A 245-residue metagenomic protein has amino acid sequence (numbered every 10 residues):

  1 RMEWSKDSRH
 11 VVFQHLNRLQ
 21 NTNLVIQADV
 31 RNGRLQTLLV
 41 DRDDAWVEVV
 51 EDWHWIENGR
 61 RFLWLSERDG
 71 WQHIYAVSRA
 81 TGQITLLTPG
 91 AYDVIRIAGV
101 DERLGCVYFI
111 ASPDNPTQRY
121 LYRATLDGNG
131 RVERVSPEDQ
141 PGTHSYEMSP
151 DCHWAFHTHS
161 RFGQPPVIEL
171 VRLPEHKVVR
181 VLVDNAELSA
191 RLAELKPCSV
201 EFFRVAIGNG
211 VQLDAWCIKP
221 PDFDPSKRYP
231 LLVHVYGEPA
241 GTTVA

Functional and structural regions predicted by a protein language model:
R1, A28-D52, V77-D101, A111-D114 (+3 more regions): Multi-bladed beta-propeller domains
R1-E3, D7: Thioester-forming pentapeptide GCGEQ
W4, V12-L19, I26-D29, W55-D69 (+7 more regions): Beta-strand C-termini and the immediately following turn/loop, strongest in propeller blades
D7, D93, G142, V211-Q212: WD40/WD-repeat beta-propeller blade-loop signature
S8-V11, N21, R34, V49-W55 (+4 more regions): Extended, hydrophobic alpha-helical segments in both membrane/secreted and soluble proteins
Q14, S136-P137, H144-A245: Serine-hydrolase catalytic core recognition
T22-V25, W71-H73, Q118-Y120, P165-V167 (+1 more regions): A detector of repeated loop/turn-to-beta-strand junctions in beta-rich toroidal repeat architectures
